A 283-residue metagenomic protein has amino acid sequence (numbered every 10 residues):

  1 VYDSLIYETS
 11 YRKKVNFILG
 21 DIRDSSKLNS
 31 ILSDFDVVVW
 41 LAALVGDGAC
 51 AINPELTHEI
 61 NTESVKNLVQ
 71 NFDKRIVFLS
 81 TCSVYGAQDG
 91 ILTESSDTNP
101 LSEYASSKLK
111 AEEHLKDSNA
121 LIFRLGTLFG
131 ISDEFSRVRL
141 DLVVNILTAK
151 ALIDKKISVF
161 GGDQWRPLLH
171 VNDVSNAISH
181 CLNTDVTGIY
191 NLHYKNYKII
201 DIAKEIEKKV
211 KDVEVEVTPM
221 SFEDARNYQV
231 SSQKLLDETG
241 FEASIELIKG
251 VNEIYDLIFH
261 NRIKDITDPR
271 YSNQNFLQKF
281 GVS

Functional and structural regions predicted by a protein language model:
R12-S25: Rossmann-fold cofactor-recognition segment
I22-I60: NAD(P)H-binding glycine-rich loop region in Rossmannoid oxidoreductase-like domains and their noncatalytic homologs
R23, I52, L56-N67, T98 (+2 more regions): Glycine-rich NAD(P)-binding loop of the Rossmann-fold in SDR/ketoreductase-type enzymes
W40, K66-E103, L121: Conserved Rossmann-fold NAD(P)-dependent oxidoreductase catalytic core, especially the SDR/UDP-sugar
C50, G126-F135, V143-L169, N191: A conserved pocket-lining segment of Rossmann-fold NAD(P)-dependent short-chain dehydrogenase/reductase
H58, S96, P100-L109, R137-N145 (+1 more regions): Short-chain dehydrogenase/reductase
S80-T81, E112-D133: Conserved beta-loop-beta element that borders a ligand/cofactor-binding pocket
D154-K155, V159-S283: C-terminal substrate-binding subdomain of Rossmann-fold SDR/epimerase-dehydratase oxidoreductases
